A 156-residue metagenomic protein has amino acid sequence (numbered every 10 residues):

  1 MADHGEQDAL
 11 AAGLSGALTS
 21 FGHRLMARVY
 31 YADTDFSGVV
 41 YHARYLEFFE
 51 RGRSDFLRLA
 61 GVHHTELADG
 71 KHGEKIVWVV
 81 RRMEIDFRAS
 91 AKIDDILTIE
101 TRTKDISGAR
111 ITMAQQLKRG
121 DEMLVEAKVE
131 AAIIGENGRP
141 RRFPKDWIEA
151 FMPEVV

Functional and structural regions predicted by a protein language model:
A2-V80, E136-V156: Hot-dog-fold acyl-thioester-processing enzymes
A17, K118-M123: A short, structured loop/turn motif at beta-sheet edges
Y31, A114-Q116, A131: Generic short beta-strand
D33-D35, A91, S107, D121 (+1 more regions): Residues that cap or initiate secondary-structure elements
F49, Q115, A127: Conserved GNAT-family N-acetyltransferase fold
F56-T98, R102-D105, R110-I111, V125-E126 (+1 more regions): Hydrophobic beta-strand-centered segment that forms part of the acyl-chain substrate-binding groove
R88, Q116-K118, I134: Core beta-strand residues in small-molecule sensory/regulatory alpha/beta domains
D121-K145: C-terminal end-helix/capping segment
